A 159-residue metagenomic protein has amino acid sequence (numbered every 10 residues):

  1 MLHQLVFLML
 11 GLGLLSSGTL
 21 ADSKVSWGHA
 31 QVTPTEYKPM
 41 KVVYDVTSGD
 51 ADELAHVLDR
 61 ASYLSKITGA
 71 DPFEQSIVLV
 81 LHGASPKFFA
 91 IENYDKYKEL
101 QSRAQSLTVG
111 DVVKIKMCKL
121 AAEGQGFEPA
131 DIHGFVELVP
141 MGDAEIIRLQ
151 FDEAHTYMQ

Functional and structural regions predicted by a protein language model:
M1-Q4: Positively charged n-region of N-terminal signal peptides that target proteins for export
V6-L15: Bacterial N-terminal signal peptides
S17-A21: Sec/Tat signal peptide C-region and signal peptidase I cleavage site
S23-S76: N-terminal secretory signal peptides
V42-D45, V78-L81, K114-M117: Structural recognition of the beta-strand scaffold that forms the well-ordered cores of secreted hydrolase catalytic
G49, H82-S85, L120: Solvent-exposed coil/turn segments that connect beta secondary-structure elements in extracytoplasmic/periplasmic
Q75-F89: Acidic helix-start/capping segments at beta-turn-to-alpha-helix junctions
A90-Q159: A cross-taxonomic marker for long C-terminal extensions/tails that follow the last structured domain
